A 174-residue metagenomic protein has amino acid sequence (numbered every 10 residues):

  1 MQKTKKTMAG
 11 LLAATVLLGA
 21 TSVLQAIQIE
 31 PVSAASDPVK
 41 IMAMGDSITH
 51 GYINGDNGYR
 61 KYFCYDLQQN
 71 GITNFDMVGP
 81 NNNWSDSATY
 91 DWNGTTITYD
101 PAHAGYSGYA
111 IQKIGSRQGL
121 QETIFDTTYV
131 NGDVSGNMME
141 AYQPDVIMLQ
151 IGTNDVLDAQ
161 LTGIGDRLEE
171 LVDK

Functional and structural regions predicted by a protein language model:
M1-K3: N-terminal secretory signal peptides that target proteins for export/translocation
K6-T21: Sec-dependent N-terminal signal peptides
L18-S36: Sec-dependent signal peptide cleavage junction
D37-V39, Y52: Nucleotide donor/acceptor-binding cores
K40-M44: Conserved beta-strand elements of the Class I
T49-G165: Conserved SGNH/GDSL esterase-like catalytic core that processes O-acyl groups on lipids and polysaccharides
L168-D173: Generic structural signal for well-ordered alpha-helices, preferentially at hydrophobic/aromatic core positions
